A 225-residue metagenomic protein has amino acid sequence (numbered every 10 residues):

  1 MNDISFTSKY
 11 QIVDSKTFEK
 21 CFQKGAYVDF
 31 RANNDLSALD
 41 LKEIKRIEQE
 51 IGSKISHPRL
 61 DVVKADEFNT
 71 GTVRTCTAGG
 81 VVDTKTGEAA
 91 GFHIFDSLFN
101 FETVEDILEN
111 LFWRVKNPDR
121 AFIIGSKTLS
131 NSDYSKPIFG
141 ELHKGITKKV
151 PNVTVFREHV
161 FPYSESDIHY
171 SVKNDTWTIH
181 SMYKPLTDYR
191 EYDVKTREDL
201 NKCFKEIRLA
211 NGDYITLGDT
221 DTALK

Functional and structural regions predicted by a protein language model:
M1-K9, L224-K225: Non-Sec secretion/translocation targeting segments of pathogen effectors
S8-F22: Polybasic, low-complexity association/targeting segments
Q23-G71: Phosphate-centric recognition/catalysis
D61-K116: Conserved mixed alpha/beta catalytic, RNA-binding, or beta-rich assembly cores of soluble enzyme, regulatory
V82, H93, I124-G125, E158 (+1 more regions): Short beta-strand segments
F95-L98, G125-S130: Acidic, glycine-rich active-site loops and adjacent beta-strand->loop/helix elements that engage anionic groups
P118-S126: Short glycine-rich phosphate-binding loop at a beta-alpha junction
N131-K225: Divalent-metal-activated hydrolytic enzyme cores
